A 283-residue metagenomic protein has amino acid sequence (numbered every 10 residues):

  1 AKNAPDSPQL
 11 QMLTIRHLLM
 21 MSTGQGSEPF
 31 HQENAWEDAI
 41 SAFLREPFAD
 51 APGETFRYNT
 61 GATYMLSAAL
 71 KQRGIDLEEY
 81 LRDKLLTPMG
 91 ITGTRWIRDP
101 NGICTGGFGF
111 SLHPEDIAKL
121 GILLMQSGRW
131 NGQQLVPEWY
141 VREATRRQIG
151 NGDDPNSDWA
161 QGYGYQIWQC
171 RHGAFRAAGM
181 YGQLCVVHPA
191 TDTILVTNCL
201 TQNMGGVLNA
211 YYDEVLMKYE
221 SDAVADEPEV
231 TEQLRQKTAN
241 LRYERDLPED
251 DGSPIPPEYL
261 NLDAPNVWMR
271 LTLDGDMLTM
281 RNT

Functional and structural regions predicted by a protein language model:
K2-I91, P114-G128, V141: Active-site-adjacent helix/loop patches that line small-molecule binding or acyl-intermediate pockets
Q9-L13, W36, A49, S111-L112 (+3 more regions): Extracellular/periplasmic catalytic domains that process cell-envelope and extracellular macromolecules
T14-M20, R57, G93-I97, S111 (+5 more regions): Structural recognition of the beta-strand scaffold that forms the well-ordered cores of secreted hydrolase catalytic
S41, D99-L112, W159-R171: Carbohydrate-binding/catalytic loop surfaces
I91, V141-I194: Active-site Gly/Thr loop motif
R129-L135: Acidic/polar loop patches that form or flank catalytic/metal-binding clefts of enzymes that bind anionic ligands
T201-N203: A short acidic/small-residue loop/turn micro-motif
G205-N282: Short, gly/Ser/Thr-rich active-site loops of penicillin-recognizing serine hydrolases
